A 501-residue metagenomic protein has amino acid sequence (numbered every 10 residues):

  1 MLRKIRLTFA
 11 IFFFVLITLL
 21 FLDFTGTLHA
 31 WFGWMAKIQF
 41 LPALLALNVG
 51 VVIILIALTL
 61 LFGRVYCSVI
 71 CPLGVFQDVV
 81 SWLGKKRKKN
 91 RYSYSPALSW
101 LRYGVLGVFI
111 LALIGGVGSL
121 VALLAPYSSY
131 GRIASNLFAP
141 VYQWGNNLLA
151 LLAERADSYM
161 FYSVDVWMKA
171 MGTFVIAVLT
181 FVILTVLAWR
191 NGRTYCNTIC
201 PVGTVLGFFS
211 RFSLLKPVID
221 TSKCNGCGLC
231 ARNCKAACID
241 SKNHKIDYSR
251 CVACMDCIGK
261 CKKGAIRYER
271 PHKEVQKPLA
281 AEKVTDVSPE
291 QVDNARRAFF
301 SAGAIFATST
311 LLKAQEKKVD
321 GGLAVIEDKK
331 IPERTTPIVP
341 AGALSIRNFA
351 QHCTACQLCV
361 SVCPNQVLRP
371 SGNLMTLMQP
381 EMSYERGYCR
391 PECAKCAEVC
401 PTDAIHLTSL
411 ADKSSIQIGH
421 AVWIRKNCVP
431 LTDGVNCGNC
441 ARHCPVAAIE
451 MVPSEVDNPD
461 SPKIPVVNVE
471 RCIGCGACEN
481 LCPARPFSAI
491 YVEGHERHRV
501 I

Functional and structural regions predicted by a protein language model:
M1-H244, S249-R250, D256-I501: Non-ligating segments of multi-cofactor redox enzymes
